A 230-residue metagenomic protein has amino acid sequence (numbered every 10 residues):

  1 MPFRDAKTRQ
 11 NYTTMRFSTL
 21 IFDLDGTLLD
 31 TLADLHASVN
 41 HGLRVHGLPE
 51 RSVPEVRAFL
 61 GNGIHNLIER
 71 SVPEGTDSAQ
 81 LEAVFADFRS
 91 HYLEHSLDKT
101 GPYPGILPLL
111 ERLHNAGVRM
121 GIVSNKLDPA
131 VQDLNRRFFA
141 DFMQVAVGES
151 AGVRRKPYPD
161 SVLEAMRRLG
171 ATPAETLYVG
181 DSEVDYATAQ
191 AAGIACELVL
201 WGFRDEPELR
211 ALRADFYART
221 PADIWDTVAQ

Functional and structural regions predicted by a protein language model:
F3-S18, P54, H114, D128 (+1 more regions): Asp-based, Mg2+/Mn2+-dependent phosphohydrolase catalytic module
Y12-P108, N115-A116, P129-Q132, A140: N-terminal helical cap/lid subdomain that shapes the substrate entry/recognition surface in HAD-like hydrolases
I21-D23, V123, V179: Generic enzyme active-site microenvironment
P102, V123, R154: Residue-level marker of regulatory loop/turn positions in helix-turn-helix DNA-binding domains and in histidine
